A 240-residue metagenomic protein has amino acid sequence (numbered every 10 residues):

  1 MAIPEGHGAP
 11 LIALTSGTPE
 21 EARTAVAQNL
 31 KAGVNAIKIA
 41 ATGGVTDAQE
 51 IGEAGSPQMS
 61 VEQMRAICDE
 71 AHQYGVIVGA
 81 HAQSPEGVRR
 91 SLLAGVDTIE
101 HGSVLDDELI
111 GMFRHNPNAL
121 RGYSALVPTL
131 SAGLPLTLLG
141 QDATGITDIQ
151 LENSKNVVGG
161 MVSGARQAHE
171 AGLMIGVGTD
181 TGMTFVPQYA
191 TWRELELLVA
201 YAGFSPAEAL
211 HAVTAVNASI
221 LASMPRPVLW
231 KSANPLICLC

Functional and structural regions predicted by a protein language model:
M1-G17, L139-Q150, S154: Acidic/polar short surface loop at catalytic or gating sites that assists cofactor/ion binding and chemistry
E5-A25, S56, Q73-A82: Active-site mouth loops of central-metabolism enzymes
P19-N35, L105-A125, A165-Q167: Short amphipathic alpha-helices and their capping/turn segments at secondary-structure boundaries
E21-T24, Q63, E208: An acidic, carboxylate-rich microenvironment
A40-G159, G176, T181-M183, A202-F204 (+1 more regions): Active-site core of metal-dependent hydrolases
Q73, I146-D148, V158-C240: His/Asp/Glu-enriched, well-ordered alpha-helical/loop segment that forms or immediately abuts the divalent-metal
